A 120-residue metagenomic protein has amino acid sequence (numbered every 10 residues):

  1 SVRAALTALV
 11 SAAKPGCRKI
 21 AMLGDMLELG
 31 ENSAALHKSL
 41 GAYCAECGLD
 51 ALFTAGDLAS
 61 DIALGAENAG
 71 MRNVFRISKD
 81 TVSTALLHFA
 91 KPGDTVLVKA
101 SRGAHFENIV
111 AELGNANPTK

Functional and structural regions predicted by a protein language model:
S1-K120: ATP-dependent carboxylate-amine ligase
